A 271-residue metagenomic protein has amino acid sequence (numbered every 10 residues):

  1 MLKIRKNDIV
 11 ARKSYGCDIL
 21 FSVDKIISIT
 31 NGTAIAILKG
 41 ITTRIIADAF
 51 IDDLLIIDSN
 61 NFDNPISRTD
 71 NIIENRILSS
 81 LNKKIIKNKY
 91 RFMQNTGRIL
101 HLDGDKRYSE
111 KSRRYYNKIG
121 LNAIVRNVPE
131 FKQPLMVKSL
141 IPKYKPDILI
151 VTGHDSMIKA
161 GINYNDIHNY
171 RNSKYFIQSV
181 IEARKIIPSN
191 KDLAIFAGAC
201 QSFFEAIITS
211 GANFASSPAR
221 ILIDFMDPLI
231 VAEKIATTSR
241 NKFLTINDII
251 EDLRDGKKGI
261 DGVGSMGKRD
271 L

Functional and structural regions predicted by a protein language model:
M1-C17: Short coil-to-beta transition motif at edge beta-strands of beta-rich domains
C17-I29: Short beta-strand-centered aromatic/proline hotspots
I29-K39: Short, solvent-exposed secondary-structure boundary/capping segments
I41-K87: Intrinsically disordered, low-complexity, charged/polar segments
R114-I124: Short helix-loop-beta junction
I141-H154, A212: Proline-aspartate-enriched helix->loop->beta-strand connector
Q178-I223: Catalytic cores of nucleophile-dependent amide-cleaving enzymes
A219-L271: C-terminal functional extensions of proteins
